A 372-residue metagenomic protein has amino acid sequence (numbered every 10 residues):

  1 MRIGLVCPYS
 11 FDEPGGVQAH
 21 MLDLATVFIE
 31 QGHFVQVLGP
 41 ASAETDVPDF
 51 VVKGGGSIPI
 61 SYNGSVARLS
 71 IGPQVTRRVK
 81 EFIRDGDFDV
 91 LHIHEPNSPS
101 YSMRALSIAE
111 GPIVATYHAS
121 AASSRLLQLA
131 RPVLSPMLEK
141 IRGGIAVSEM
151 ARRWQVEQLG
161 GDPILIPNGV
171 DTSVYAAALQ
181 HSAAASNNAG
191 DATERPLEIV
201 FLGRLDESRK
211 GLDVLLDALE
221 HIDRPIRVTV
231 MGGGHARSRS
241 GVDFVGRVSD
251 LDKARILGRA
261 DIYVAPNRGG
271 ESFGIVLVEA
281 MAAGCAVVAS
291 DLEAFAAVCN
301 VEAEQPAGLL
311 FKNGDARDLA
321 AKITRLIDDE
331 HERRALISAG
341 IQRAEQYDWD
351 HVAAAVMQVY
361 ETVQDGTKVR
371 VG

Functional and structural regions predicted by a protein language model:
A41, M150, G169: Carbohydrate-associated surface elements
A121, L127-G143, M150, E157-Q158: Membrane-proximal helix-turn-helix segments that form the acceptor-binding/catalytic region of lipid-linked
R153, P167-R195: Acidic anion/phosphate-binding donor-loop and adjacent secondary structure in glycosyltransferase catalytic cores
A185-K210, L216-E220: Conserved donor-binding/catalytic core segment of Leloir-type glycosyltransferases
G258-S272, C285: Acidic donor-binding loop of glycosyltransferase active sites
A286-A289, A296: Short hydrophobic beta-strand element within catalytic cores of glycosyltransferases and related nucleotide-activated
V301-A316, T324-E330: Conserved acidic donor-binding segment of nucleotide-sugar-dependent glycosyltransferases
D318, R325, E332-Q346, Q358: A short, well-ordered alpha-helix in the C-terminal region of glycosyltransferases
